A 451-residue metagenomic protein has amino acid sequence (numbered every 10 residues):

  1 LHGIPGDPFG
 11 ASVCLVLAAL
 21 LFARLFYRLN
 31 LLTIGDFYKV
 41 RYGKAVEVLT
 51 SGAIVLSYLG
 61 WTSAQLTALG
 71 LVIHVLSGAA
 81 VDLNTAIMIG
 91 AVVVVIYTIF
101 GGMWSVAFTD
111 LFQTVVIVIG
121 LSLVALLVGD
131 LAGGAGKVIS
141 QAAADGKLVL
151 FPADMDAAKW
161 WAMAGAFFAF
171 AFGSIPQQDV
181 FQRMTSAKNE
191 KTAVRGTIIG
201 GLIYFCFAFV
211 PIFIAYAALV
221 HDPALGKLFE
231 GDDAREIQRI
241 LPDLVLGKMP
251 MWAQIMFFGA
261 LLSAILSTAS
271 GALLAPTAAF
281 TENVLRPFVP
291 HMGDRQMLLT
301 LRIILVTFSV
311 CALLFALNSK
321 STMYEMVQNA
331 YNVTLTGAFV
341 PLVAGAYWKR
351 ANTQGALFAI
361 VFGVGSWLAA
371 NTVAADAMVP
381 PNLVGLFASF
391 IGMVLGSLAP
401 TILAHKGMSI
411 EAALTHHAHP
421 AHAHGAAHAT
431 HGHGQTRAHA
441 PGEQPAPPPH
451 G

Functional and structural regions predicted by a protein language model:
L1-G451: Membrane-embedded helix-loop-helix hairpins and adjacent transmembrane boundary segments in multi-pass transporters
